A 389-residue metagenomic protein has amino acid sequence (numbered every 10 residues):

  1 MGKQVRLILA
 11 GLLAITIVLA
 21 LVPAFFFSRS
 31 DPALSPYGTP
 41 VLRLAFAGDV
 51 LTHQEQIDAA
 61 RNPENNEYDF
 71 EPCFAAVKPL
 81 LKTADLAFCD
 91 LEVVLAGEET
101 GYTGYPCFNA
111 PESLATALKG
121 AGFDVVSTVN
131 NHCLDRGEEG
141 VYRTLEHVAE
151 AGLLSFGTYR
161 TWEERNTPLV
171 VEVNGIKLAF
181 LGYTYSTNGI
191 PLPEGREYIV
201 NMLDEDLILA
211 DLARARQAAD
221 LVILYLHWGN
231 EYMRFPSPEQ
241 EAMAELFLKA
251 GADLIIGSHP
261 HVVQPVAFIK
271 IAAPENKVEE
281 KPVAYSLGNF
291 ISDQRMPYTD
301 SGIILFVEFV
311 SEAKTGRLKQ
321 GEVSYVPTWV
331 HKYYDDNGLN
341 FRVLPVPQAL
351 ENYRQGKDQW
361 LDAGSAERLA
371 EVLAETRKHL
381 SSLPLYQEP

Functional and structural regions predicted by a protein language model:
M1-V5: Short, Lys/Arg-rich N-terminal segment immediately upstream of the first membrane anchor
R6-P389: Acidic, metal/ion-coordinating pockets
